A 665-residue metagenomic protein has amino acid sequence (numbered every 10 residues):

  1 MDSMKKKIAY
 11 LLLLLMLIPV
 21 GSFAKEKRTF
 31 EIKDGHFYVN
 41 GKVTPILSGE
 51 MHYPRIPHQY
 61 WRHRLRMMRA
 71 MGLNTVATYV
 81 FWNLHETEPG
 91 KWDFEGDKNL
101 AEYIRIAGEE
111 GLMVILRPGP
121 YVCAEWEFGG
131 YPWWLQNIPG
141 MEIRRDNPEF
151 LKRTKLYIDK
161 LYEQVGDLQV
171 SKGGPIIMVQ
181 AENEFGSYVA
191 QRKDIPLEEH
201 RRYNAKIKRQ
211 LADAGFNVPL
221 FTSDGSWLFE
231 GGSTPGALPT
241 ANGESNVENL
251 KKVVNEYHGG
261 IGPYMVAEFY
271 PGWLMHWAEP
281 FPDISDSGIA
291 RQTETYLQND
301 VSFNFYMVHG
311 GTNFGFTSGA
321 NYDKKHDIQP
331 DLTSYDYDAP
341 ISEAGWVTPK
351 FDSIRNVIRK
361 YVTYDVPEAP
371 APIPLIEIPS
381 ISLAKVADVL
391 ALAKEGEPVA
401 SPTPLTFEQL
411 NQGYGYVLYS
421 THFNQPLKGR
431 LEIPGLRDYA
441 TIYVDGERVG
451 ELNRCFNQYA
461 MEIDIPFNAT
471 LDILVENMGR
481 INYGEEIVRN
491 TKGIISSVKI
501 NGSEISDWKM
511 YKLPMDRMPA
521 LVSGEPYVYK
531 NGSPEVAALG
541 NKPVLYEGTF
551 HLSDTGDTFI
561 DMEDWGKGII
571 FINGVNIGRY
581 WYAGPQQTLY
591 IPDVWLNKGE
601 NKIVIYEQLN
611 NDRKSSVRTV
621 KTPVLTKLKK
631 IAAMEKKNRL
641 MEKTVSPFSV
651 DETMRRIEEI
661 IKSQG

Functional and structural regions predicted by a protein language model:
F23-T75, R105: N-terminal carbohydrate-binding accessory modules
Y53-A70, P89-I106, R202-Y203, S285-S287 (+4 more regions): Aromatic- and glycine-enriched glycan-recognition loops and surfaces that form the carbohydrate-binding subsites
W61-E127, K208-D213: Aromatic-lined substrate-binding rim segments of carbohydrate-active enzymes
Y79-K91, G96, A124-E149, K324-D338: Aromatic- and acidic-residue-enriched carbohydrate-binding clefts of CAZyme catalytic domains
L116, P120-R153, D159-F305: Substrate-binding/catalytic cleft of secreted carbohydrate-active enzymes, primarily glycoside hydrolases
L151-V165, K172-Q180, G186-S187, Q191 (+8 more regions): Carbohydrate-binding surfaces of carbohydrate-active enzymes
G429-Y443, L471, F550-N573, Y580-W581 (+1 more regions): Aromatic-lined ligand-binding clefts that engage carbohydrates, nucleic acids, or primary amines
M634-Q664: Terminal, regulation- and interaction-focused segments at domain boundaries
